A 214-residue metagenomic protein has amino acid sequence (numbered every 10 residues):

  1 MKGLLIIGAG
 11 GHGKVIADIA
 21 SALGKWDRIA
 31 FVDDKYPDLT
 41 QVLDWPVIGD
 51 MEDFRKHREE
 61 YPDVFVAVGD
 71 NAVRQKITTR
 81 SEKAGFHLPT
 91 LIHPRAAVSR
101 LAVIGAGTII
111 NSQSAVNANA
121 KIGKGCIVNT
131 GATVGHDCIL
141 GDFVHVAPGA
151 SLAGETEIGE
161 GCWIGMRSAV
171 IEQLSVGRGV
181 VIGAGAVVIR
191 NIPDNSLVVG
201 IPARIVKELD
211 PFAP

Functional and structural regions predicted by a protein language model:
M1-K35, L39-V42, R55-K56: Hydrophobic, well-ordered beta-alpha structural blocks that scaffold small-molecule cofactor pockets
K2-L5, R28-I29, P62-V64, L88 (+1 more regions): Short active-site oxyanion
G11-K14, A72-V73, V103, V187: Short alpha-helical
A17-I19, L43, K76-R80, I122 (+2 more regions): Short amphipathic alpha-helical segments
Y36-A97: Phosphate-bearing ligand-interacting subdomains that bind or position ATP/ADP/UDP/GDP/NAD(P) or nucleotide-linked
I48, R55, V198-P214: Short, basic/aromatic-enriched C-terminal tail that caps enzymatic domains
T90-V199, A203-V206: Structural signal for interior beta-strand "rungs" in well-ordered beta-sheet cores of soluble enzyme domains
